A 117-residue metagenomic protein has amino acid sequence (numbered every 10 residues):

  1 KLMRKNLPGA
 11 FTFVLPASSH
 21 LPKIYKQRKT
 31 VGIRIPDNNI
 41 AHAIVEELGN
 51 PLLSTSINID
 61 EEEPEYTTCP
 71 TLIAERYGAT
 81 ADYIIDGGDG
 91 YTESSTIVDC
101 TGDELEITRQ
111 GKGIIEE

Functional and structural regions predicted by a protein language model:
K1-E117: Active-site-adjacent structural elements in enzyme catalytic cores
